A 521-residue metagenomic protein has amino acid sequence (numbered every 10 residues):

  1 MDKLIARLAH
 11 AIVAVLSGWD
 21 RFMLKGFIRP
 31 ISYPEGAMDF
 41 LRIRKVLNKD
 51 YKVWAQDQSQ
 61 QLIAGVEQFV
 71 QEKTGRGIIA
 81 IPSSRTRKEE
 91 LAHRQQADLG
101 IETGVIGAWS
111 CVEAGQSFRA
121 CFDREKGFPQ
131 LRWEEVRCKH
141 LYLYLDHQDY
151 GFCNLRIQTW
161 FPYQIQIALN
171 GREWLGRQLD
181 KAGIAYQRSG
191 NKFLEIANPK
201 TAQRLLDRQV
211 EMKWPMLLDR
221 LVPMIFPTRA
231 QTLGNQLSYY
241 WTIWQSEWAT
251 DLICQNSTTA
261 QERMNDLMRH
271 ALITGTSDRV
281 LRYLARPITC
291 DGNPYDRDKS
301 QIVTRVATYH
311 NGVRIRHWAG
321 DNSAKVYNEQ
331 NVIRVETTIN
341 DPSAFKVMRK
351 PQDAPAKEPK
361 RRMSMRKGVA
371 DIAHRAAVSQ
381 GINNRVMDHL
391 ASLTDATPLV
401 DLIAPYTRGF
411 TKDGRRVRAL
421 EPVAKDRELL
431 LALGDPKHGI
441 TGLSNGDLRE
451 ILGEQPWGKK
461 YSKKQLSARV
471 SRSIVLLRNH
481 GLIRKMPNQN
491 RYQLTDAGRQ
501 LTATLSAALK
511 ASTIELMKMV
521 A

Functional and structural regions predicted by a protein language model:
M1-T258: Long, contiguous, compositionally biased segments that the model treats as domain-scale units
D146-D401: Extended, non-transmembrane interaction/recognition domains
I403-G442: Short alpha-helical segments that sit at the start of domains
G439-Y461, N490: Short acidic, hydrophobic short linear motifs in intrinsically disordered regions
S467-V475: Short, hydrophobic-biased segments on the C-terminal half of alpha helices that form "recognition helices"
R472, T495-D496: Chromatin/DNA-recognition segments of nuclear transcriptional regulators
V475-N488: A short, conserved structural fragment
N490, D496-A521: Short, amphipathic alpha-helical interaction segments positioned at domain boundaries
